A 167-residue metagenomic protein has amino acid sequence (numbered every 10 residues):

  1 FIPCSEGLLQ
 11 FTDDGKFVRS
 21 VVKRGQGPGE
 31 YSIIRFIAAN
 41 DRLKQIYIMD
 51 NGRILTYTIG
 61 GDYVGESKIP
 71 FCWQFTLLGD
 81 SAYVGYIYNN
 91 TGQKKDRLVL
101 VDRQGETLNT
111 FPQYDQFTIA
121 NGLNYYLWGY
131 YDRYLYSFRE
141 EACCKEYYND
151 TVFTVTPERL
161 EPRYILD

Functional and structural regions predicted by a protein language model:
F1, V18-V21, Q45-Y47, G65-E66 (+2 more regions): Aromatic (tryptophan-biased) beta-strands that constitute blades/sheets of beta-rich domains
F1-C4, L9, K44-D50, S81-G92 (+2 more regions): Short beta-strand elements that form the blades of beta-propeller/WD-repeat-like and other beta-sheet-rich scaffold
G7-F11, K16-N51: Blade-loop segments of beta-propeller domains
T12-K16, T58-D62, D102-E106, V155-R159: Short loop/turn segments that connect beta-strands within beta-propeller blades
R19-Y31, E106-G129, P162-D167: Surface-exposed loop and turn segments in beta-propeller and other repeat-based domains that flank or scaffold
Q26-A38, P70-C72, N124-S137: Short coil-to-beta transitions that initiate beta-strands within beta-rich domains
Y31-R35, M49-R97, T107-L123: Asp-box/WD-like beta-propeller blade repeats and closely related beta-sheet repeat scaffolds
